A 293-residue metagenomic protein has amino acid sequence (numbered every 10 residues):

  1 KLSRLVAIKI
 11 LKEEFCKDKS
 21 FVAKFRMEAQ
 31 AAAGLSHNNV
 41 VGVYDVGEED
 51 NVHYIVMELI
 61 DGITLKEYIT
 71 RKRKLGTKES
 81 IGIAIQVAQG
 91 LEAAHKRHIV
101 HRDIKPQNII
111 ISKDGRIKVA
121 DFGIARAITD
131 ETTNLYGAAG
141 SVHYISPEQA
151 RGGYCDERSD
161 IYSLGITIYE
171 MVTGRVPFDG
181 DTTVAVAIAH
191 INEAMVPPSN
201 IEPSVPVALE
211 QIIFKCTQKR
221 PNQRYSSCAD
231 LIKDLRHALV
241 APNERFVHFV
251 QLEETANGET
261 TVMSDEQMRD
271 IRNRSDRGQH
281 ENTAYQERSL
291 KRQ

Functional and structural regions predicted by a protein language model:
K12-G34: AlphaC helix of the eukaryotic protein kinase fold
V46: Activation-segment/catalytic-loop signature of the eukaryotic protein kinase fold
D50-T64, Y68: Conserved short submotifs of the Hanks-type protein kinase catalytic core that shape the nucleotide-binding pocket
I83-A84: Activation segment signature within eukaryotic-like protein kinase domains
V87-I99: Protein kinase catalytic-loop region centered on the HRD/HxD motif
H143-F246: C-terminal lobe helix-coil module of Hanks-type protein kinase domains
S226-R288: Juxtacatalytic C-terminal regulatory tail of Ser/Thr protein kinases
